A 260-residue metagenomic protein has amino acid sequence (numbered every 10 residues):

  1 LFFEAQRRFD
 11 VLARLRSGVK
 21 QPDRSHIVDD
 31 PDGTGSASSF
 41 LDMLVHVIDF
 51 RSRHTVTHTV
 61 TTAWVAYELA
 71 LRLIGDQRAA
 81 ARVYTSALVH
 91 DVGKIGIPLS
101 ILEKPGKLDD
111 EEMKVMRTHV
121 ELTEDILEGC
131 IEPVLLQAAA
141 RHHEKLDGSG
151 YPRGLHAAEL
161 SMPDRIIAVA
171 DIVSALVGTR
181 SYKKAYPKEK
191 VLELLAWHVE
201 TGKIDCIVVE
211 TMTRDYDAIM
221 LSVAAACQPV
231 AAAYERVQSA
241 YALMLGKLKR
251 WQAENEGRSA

Functional and structural regions predicted by a protein language model:
L1-A260: Histidine- and acidic-residue-rich, metal-dependent catalytic cores
